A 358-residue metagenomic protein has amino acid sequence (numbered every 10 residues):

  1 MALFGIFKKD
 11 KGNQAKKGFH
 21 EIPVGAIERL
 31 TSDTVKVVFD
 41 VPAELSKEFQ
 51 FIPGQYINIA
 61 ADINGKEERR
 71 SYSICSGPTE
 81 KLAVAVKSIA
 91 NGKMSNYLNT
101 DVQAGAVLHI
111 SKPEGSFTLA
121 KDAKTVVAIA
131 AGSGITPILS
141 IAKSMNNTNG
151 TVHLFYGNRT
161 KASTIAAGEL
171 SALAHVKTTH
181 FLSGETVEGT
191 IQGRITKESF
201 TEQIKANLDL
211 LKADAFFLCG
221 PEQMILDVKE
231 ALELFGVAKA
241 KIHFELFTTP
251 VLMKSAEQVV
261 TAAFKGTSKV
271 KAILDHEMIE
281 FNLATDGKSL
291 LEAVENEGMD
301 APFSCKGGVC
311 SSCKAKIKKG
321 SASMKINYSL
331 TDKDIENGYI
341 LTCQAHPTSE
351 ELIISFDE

Functional and structural regions predicted by a protein language model:
M1-P23, D33, A43-L45, A213 (+5 more regions): Iron-sulfur (Fe-S) cluster-binding modules
K11-V107, K124, N158-T160, E169-S171 (+1 more regions): Ferredoxin-reductase
D62, P113-E114, D357: Short, surface-exposed secondary-structure boundary micro-motifs
Y97-K271, M278: FNR/FR-type flavoprotein reductase catalytic core
K265-P302: C-terminal accessory/binding modules appended to enzymatic or scaffolding proteins
E295-E297, S312-E358: Iron-sulfur (Fe-S) cluster-binding segments and ferredoxin-like electron-carrier domains, especially [2Fe-2S]
